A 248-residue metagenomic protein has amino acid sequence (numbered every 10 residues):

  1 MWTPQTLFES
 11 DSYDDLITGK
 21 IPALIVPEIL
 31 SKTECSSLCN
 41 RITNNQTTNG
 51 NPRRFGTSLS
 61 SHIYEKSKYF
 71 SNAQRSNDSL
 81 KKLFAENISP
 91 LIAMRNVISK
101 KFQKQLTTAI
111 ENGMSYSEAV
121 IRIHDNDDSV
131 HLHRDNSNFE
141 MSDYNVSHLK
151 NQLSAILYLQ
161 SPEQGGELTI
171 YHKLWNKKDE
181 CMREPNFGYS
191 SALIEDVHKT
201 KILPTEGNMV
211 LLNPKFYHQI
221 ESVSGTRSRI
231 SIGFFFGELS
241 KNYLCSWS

Functional and structural regions predicted by a protein language model:
M1-D15, R122-N136, H198-Y217, E221: Generic detector of solvent-exposed, compositionally biased contiguous segments
M1-S79, A85-I88: N-terminal auxiliary "cap/dimerization" subdomain that precedes the catalytic jelly-roll/cupin core of mononuclear
P22, A119, N151-L153, N208 (+1 more regions): Residue-level detector of short, conserved catalytic/binding motifs and their immediate flanks
L30-K32, N126, Q160-P162, W175-N176 (+2 more regions): Short, solvent-exposed loop/turn segments at secondary-structure junctions
S67-N126: Signature of the catalytic double-stranded beta-helix
A119-I121, A155-L157, I232-F236: A structural signal for short, well-ordered beta-strand segments
N126-K201, C245: Catalytic core of non-heme Fe(II) oxygenases with the double-stranded beta-helix
E184-S248: Catalytic core of Fe(II)/2-oxoglutarate
